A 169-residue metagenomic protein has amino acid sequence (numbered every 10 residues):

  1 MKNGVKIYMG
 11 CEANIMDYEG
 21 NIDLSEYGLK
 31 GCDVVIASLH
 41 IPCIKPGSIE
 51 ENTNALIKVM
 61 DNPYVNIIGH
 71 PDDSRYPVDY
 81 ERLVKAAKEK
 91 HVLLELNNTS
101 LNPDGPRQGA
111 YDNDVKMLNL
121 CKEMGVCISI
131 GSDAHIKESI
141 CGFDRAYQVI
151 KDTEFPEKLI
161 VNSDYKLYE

Functional and structural regions predicted by a protein language model:
M1-L96, K151-V161, Y168: Extended substrate/RNA-proximal surfaces in nucleic-acid metabolism proteins
D17, D104, E138, L167-E169: Generic structural signal for helix capping and beta-alpha/helix-loop junctions
M60-D61, K122-V126: Short hydrophobic "helix-edge" motifs at membrane interfaces and signal-peptide entry regions
P77-V84, D104-L120, K137-I150: Histidine/acidic-residue-rich catalytic or RNA/ligand-binding cores of hydrolases and nuclease-related proteins
A87-K88, L120-M124: A structural signal for short secondary-structure junctions
L93-P106: His/Asp/Glu-enriched short active-site or ligand-binding loop at hydrolase and phosphoryl-transfer sites
T99, L118, G131: C-terminal active-site rim and adjoining tail of enzyme catalytic domains
V126-I140: Short acidic/histidine-rich active-site segments
